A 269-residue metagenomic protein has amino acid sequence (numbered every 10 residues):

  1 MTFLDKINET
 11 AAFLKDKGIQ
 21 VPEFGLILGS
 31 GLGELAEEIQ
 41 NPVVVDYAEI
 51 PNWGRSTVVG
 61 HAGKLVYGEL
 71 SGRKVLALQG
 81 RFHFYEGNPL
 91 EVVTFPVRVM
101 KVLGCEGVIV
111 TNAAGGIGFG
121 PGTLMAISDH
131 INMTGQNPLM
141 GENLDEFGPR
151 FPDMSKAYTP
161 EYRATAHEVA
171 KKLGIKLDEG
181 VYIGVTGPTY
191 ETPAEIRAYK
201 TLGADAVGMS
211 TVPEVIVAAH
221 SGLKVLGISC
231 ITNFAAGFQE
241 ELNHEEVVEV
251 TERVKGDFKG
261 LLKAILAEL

Functional and structural regions predicted by a protein language model:
M1-M154: Metabolite-binding pocket within alpha/beta catalytic cores that recognizes anionic/polar moieties
F13, K17, E161, T165-K176 (+1 more regions): Generic non-transmembrane alpha-helical segments
M100-G104, K200, A219: Non-catalytic positions within long, well-ordered alpha-helices that form the structural scaffold/packing of enzyme
E106, D205, K224: Short acidic/polar active-site loop segments enriched in Thr and Asp
R163, V169-D205: Active-site/ligand-binding-proximal alpha/beta "capping" segment
M209-E246: Zn-dependent metallopeptidase/amidohydrolase metal-coordination segment
A236-L269: His/Asp/Glu-rich mid-to-C-terminal helical/loop segments that flank catalytic regions of hydrolases
